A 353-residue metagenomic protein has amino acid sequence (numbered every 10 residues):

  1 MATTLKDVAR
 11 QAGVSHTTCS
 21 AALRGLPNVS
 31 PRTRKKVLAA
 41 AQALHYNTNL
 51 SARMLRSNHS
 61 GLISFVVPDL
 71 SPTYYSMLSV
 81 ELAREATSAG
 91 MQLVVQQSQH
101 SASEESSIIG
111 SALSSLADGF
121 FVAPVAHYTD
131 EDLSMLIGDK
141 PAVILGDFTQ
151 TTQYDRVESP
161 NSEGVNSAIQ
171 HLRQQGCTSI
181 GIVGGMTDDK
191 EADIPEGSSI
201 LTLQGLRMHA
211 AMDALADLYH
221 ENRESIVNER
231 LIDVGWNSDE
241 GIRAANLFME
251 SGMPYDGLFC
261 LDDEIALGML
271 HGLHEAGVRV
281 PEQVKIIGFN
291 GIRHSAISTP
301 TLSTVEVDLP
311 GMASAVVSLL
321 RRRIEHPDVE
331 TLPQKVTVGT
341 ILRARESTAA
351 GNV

Functional and structural regions predicted by a protein language model:
M1-H59, N352: N-terminal helix-turn-helix DNA-binding module of bacterial transcription factors
T3-T4, N58-Q174, P254: Alpha-helical recognition/docking segments in bacterial nutrient-uptake and carbohydrate-utilization systems
L5, H16, R34, A52 (+7 more regions): A general structural signal for well-ordered alpha-helical segments in protein cores
T18-A21, R56-L70, S179-G197: Short beta-strand segments enriched in small/hydrophobic residues
G25, V29, S51, L70 (+8 more regions): Conserved acidic
A43, R84-A89, I137-I144, F148-V353: Bacterial carbohydrate/catabolite-sensing allosteric modules
A43-N49, S103, P124-A126, I242 (+1 more regions): Short gly/ser/thr-rich secondary-structure transition/capping motifs
